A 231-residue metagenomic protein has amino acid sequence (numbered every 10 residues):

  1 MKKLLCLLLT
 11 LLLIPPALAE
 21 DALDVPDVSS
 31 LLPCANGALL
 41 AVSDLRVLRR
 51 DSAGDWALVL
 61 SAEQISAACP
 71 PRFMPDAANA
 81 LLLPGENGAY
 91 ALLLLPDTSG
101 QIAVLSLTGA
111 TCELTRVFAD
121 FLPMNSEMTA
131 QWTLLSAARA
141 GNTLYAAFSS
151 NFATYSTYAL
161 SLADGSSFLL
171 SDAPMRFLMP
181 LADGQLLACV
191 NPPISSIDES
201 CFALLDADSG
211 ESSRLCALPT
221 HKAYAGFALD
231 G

Functional and structural regions predicted by a protein language model:
L9-L13, A17: Hydrophobic core
A22-L45: Beta-strand-rich domains and repeat architectures in extracellular enzymes and scaffolds, especially beta-propellers
P26-L32, A67-P84, T129-A138, A173-A182 (+1 more regions): Repeated scaffold domains used in trafficking and secretory/extracellular systems, primarily beta-propellers
N36-G37, N87-A89, G141-N142, D183-G184 (+1 more regions): Short coil/turn segments that connect the beta-strands within blades of beta-propeller domains
A41, A91-L93, A146-F148, A188-C189: Residue position within the beta-strands of beta-propeller blades
R46-L48, S99-L105, F152-Y158, S195-A203: Structural motif
D51-G54, L107-A110, S161-G165, D206-G210: Short loop/turn segments that connect beta-strands within beta-propeller blades
L60-F73, T115-T129, A217-T220: Surface-exposed loop and turn segments in beta-propeller and other repeat-based domains that flank or scaffold
